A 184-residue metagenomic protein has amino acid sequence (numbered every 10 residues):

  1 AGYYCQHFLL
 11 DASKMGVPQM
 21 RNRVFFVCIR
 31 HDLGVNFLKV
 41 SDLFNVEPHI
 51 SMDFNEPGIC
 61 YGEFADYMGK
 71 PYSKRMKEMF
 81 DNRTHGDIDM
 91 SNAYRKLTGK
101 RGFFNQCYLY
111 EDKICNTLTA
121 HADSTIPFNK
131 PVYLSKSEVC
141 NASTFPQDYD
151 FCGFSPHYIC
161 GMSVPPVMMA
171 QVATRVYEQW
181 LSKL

Functional and structural regions predicted by a protein language model:
A1-L109: Class I S-adenosyl-L-methionine
K70-L184: C-terminal target-recognition/interaction regions appended to catalytic cores
